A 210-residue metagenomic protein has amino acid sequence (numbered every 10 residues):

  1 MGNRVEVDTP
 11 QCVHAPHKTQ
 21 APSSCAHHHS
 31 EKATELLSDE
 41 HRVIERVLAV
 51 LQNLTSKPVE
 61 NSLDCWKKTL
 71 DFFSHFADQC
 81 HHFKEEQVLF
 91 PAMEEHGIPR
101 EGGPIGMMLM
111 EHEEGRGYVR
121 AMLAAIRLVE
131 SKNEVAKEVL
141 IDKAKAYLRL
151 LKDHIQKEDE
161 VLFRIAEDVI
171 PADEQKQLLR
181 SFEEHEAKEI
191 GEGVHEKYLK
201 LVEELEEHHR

Functional and structural regions predicted by a protein language model:
M1-R210: Small-residue-biased structural context
